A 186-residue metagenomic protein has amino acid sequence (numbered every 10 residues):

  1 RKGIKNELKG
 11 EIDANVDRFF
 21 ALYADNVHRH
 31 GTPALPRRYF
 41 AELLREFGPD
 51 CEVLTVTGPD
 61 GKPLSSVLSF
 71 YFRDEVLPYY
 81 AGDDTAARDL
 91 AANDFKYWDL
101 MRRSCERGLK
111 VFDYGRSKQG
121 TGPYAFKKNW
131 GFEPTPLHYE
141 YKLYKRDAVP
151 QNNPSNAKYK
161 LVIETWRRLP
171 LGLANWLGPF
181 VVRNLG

Functional and structural regions predicted by a protein language model:
R1-D89, M101: A conserved beta-strand-loop-helix scaffold within acyl/acetyltransferase catalytic domains
I4, Y39, Y80, A91-D94 (+5 more regions): Solvent-exposed, flexible loop/coil residues
A14, Y71-D74, Y97-M101, Q151-P154 (+2 more regions): Membrane-targeting and insertion segments and their boundary/processing signals
F19-L22, D83, C105-E106, N156 (+1 more regions): Generic signal for short, ordered secondary-structure residues within or immediately flanking folded domains
H28, L43-E52, T85, A92-D94 (+5 more regions): Short alpha-helical interface elements
R73-P136: Acyl-donor binding region in acyl/amide transferases
K110, Y114-G186: Active-site/acyl-donor-binding loops of N-acyltransferases
